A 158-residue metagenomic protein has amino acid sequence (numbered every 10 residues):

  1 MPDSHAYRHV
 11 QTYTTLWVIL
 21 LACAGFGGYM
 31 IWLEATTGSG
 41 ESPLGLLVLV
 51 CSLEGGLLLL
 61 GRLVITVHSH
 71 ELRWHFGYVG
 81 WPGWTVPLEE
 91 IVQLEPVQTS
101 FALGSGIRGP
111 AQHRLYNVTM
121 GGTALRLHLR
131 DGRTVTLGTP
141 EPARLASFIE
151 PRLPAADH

Functional and structural regions predicted by a protein language model:
M1, L47-V48, H128: Short hydrophobic/aromatic segments of transmembrane alpha-helices and their interfaces
M1-G38, Y116, G122, T134 (+3 more regions): N-terminal membrane-targeting/pre-transmembrane regions
G38-V50: Hydrophobic alpha-helical transmembrane segments
G45-L46, I65, W84: Hydrophobic alpha-helical segments and helix-packing faces
G55-F76, W81: Transmembrane-cytosolic junction motif
G56-L60, T139, R144: Alpha-helical transmembrane segments and their immediate juxtamembrane interface regions
W74-P140: Non-transmembrane, membrane-adjacent beta-strand/coil modules in membrane-associated proteins and peripheral
